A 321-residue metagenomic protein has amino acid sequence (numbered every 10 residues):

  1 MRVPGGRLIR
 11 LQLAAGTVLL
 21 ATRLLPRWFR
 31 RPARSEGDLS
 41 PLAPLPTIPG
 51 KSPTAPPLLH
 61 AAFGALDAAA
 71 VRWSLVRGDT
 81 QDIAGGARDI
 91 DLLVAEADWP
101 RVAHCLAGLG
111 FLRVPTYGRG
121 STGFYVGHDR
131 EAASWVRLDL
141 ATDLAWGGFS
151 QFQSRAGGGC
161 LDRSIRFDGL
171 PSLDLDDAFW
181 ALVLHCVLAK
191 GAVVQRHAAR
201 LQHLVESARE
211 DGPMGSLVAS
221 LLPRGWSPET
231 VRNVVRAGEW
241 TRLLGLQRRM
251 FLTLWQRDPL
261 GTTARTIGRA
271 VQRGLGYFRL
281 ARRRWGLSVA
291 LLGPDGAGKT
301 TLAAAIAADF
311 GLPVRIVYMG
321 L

Functional and structural regions predicted by a protein language model:
R2-S35, W255, A264-T266: Boundary detector for helix-to-coil junctions that initiate low-complexity/charged tails
G37-I90, V94-L287: Conserved NTP-donor binding/palm subdomain of two-metal-ion nucleotidyltransferases/polymerases, i.e., the charged
L291: Hydrophobic anchor at the beta1->P-loop junction of P-loop NTPases
P294: P-loop (Walker A) phosphate-binding loop of NTP-binding proteins
K299: Conserved lysine of the Walker
L302: Hydrophobic positions on the alpha1 helix immediately C-terminal to the Walker A/P-loop
A305: Active-site signature of alpha/beta-hydrolase-fold catalytic machinery across serine- and Asp/Cys-nucleophile hydrolases
L312-L321: Short beta-strand-centered segment that lines the nucleotide-binding/catalytic pocket of NTP-utilizing
